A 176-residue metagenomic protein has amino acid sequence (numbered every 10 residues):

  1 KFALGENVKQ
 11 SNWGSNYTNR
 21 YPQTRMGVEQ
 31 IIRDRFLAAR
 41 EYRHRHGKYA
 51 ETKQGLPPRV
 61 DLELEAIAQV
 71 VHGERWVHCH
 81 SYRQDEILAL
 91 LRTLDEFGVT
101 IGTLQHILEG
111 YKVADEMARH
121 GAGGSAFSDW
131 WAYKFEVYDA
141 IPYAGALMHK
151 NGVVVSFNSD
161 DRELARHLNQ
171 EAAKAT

Functional and structural regions predicted by a protein language model:
K1-I101: Polyanionic/metal-chelating signatures
V8-N12, K112, A132: Residues in flexible loops and secondary-structure boundaries
L56, C79-Y82, Q105-H106, V137 (+1 more regions): Glycine- and other small-residue-rich loops at beta-strand/loop junctions that grip anionic moieties
E63, E86, G110, A140-I141: Amphipathic coiled-coil/heptad-repeat helices and related helical stalk/stem segments that mediate oligomerization
W76, D115-T176: His/Asp/Glu-enriched, well-ordered alpha-helical/loop segment that forms or immediately abuts the divalent-metal
H78-R83, T100-G110, D129-K134: Catalytic beta/alpha-barrel core
Q84-L88, I107-A114, L164-R166: Active-site environment of divalent metal-dependent phosphoester hydrolases
I87-D95, V113-A118, A172: Distinct, well-ordered alpha-helical segments
